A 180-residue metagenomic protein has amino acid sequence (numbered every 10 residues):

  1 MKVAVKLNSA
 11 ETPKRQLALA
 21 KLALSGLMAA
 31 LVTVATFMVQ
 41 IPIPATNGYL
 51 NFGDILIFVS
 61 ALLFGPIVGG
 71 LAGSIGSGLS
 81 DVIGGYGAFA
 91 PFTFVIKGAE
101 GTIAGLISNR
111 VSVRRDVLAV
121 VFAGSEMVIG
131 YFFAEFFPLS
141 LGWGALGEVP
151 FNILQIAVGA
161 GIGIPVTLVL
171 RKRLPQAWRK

Functional and structural regions predicted by a protein language model:
M1-K180: Loop-helix junctions at membrane interfaces
